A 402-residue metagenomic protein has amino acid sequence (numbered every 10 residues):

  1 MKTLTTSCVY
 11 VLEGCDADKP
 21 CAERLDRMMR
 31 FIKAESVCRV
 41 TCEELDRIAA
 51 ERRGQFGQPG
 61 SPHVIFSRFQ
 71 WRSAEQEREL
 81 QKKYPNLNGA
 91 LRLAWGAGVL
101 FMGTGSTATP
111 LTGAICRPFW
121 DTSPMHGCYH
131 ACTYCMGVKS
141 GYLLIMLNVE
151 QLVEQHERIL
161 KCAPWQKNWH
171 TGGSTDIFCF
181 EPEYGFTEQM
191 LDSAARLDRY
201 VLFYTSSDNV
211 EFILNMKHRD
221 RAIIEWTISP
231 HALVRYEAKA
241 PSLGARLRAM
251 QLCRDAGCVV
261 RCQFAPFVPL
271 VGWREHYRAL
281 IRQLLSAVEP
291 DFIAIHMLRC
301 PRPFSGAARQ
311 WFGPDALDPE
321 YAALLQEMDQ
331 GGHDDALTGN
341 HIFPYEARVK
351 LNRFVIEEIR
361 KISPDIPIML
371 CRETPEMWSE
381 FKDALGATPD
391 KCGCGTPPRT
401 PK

Functional and structural regions predicted by a protein language model:
M1, T6-V11, K361, D365-K402: Radical SAM enzyme core and accessory elements
M1-P118: Flexible, acidic/Gly-rich N-terminal and inter-domain linker regions that tether and position cofactor-handling modules
D46, E237, V268-W273, D291-N340 (+1 more regions): Flexible glycine/acidic-rich beta-alpha junction loops that bind and position SAM and/or redox cofactors in anaerobic
R92-A114, P118, T133-E225, L252: Conserved Radical SAM active-site core
T175-F178, D208-E211, A222-P241, P266-P269 (+2 more regions): Conserved radical SAM core fold
E211-A232, P290-R299, L317-L325: Non-cysteine beta-strand/loop elements that form the S-adenosyl-L-methionine
W226, W273-E289, P314-P319, P364 (+1 more regions): Short, electropositive alpha-helical surface patch
R246-F304, E357-E358, I362-S363, M369-L370: Conserved C-terminal portion of the radical SAM core fold that forms the substrate/S-adenosylmethionine-binding
